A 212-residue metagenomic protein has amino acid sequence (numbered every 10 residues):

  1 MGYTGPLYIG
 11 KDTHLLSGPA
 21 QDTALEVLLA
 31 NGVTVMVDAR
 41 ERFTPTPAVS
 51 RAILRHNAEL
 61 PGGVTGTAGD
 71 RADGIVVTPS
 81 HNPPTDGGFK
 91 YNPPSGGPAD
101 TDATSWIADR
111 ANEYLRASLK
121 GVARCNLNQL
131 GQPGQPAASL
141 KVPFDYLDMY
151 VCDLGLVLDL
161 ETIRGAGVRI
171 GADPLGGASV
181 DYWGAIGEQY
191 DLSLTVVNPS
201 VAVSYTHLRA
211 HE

Functional and structural regions predicted by a protein language model:
M1, E41-P45, P143-V151: Phosphate/oxyanion-binding active-site loops and adjacent basic polyanion-contact surfaces
G2, E26-L29, P133-A137: Generic detector of short, locally flexible boundary/turn motifs and exposed helical patches
G2, G32, N57, L158-T162: Structural motif corresponding to the C-terminal cap of alpha-helices
Y3-G5, R71-A72, A166: Short coil/turn segments at beta-strand junctions that form active-site/ligand-binding loops
P6-D12, R169-D173: Short glycine-rich or small-residue beta-strand-to-loop segments that form or flank ligand, phosphate, metal/Fe-S
Y8-D86, I186-E212: N-terminal small/polar loop signature for handling phosphorylated ligands or for N-terminal nucleophile
T67-G69, T85-R209: Gly/Ser/Thr-enriched, mixed-charge loops and adjacent short helices that form phosphate/oxyanion-binding elements
